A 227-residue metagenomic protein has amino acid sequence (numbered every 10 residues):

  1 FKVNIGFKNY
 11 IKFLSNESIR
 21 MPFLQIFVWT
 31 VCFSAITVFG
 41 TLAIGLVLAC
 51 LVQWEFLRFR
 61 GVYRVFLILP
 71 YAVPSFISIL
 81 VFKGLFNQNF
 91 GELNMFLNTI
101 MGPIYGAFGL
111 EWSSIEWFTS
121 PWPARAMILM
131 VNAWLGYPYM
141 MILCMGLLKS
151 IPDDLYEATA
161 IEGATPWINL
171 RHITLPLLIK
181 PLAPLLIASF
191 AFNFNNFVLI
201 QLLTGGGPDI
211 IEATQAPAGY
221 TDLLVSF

Functional and structural regions predicted by a protein language model:
F1-F227: A structural signal for multi-pass alpha-helical bundles of membrane permease subunits that mediate small-molecule
